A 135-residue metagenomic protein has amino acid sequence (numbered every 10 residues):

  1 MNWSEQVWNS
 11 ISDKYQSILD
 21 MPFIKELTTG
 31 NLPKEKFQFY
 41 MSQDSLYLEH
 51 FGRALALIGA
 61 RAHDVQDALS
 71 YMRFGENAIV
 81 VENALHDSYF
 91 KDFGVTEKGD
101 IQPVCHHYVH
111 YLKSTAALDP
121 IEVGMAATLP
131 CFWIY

Functional and structural regions predicted by a protein language model:
M1-I24: Acidic, low-complexity proline/glycine-rich segments
Q6-N9, K36-Q43, G94-K98, V123-G124: A ubiquitous short alpha-helical element
N9, Q16, E35, L69 (+2 more regions): Replace "anionic and nucleotidyl ligands
S12-S17, N31-R61, V81, A126-Y135: Alpha-helical bundle segments that constitute or directly flank the non-heme di-iron/ferroxidase center
D20-M21, G52, V109: Residue-level signal for cytosolic alpha-helical hairpin/rod architecture
F23-T29, L112-S114: Short, charged/polar, low-complexity loop and linker segments that flank or interrupt alpha-helical bundles
Q66-Y135: Active-site-proximal alpha-helical scaffolds that flank and shape metal-associated catalytic sites
